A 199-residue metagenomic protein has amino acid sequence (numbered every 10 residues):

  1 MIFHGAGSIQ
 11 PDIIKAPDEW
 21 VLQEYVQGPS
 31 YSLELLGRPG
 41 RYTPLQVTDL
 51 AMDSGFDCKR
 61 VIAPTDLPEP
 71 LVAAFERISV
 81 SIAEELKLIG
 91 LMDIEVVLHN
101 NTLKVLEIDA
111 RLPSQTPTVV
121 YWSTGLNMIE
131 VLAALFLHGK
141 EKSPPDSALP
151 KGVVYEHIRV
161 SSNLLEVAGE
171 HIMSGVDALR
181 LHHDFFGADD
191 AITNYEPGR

Functional and structural regions predicted by a protein language model:
M1-Q27, P39-G40, V61-S81: Active-site nucleotide/adenylate-binding loops and adjacent lid/helix of ATP-dependent enzymes
P11-I13, V21-Q23, S30-A51, D57-K59 (+3 more regions): Beta-strand scaffold of nucleotide-dependent catalytic cores
V21, P29-S32, S79-I82, L91-E95 (+1 more regions): Glycine-rich, charged/polar anion/phosphate-binding loops that engage phosphate groups from diverse ligands
Y25-G28, K87-G90, P197: A short catalytic or substrate-binding loop motif that flags glycine-/basic-rich loops and adjacent residues that bind
L35, A83-V119, S161-L165: Conserved metal-phosphate-binding beta-hairpin within the catalytic cores of diverse ATP-dependent phosphoryl-transfer
D109-T124, F186-I192: Glycine-rich phosphate/pyrophosphate-binding beta-alpha loops
S123-E130, F136: C-terminal catalytic subdomain
A133-R199: Peripheral (often C-terminal) accessory segments that flank ATP-dependent C-N-forming ligase machineries
